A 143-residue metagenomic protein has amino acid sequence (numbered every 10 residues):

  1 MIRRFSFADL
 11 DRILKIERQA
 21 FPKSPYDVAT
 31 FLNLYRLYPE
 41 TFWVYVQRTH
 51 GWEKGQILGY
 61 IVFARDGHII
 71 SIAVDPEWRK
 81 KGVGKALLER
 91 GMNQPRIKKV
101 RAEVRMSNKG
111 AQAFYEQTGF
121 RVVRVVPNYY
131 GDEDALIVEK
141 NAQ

Functional and structural regions predicted by a protein language model:
M1-A8, N141-Q143: Conserved N-terminal entry element of GNAT/NAT acetyltransferase domains
I2, K80, V104: Conserved SAM-binding loop
R4-R79, K85-R90, Q94: Acetyl-CoA-dependent GNAT
D75, R79, S107, Y130: Glycine-/small-residue-rich active-site loops that bind phosphorylated ligands and cofactors
W78-K81, P127, A135-L136, K140-Q143: Acyl-donor (CoA/ACP) binding surface of acyl/acetyltransferases
G84, L88, N108-A111, N128-E133: Short glycine/proline-centered loop/turn elements that form peptide/ligand docking sites
Q94-M106: Conserved GNAT acetyl-CoA-binding A-motif
R101-V104, E116, R121-I137: Conserved catalytic-core motifs of GNAT/GCN5-like acyltransferases
